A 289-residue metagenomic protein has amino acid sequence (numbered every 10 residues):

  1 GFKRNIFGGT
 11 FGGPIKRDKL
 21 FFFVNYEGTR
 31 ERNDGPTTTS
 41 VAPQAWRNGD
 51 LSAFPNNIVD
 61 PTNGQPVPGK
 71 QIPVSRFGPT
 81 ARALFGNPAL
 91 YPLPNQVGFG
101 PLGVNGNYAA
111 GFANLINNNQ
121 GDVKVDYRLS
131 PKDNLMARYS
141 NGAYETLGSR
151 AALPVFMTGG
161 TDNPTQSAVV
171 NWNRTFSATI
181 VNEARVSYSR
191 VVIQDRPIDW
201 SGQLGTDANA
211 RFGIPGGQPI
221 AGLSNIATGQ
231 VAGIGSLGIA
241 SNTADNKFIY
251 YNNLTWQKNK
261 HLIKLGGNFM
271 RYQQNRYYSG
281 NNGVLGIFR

Functional and structural regions predicted by a protein language model:
G1-R289: Short acidic-glycine motifs
